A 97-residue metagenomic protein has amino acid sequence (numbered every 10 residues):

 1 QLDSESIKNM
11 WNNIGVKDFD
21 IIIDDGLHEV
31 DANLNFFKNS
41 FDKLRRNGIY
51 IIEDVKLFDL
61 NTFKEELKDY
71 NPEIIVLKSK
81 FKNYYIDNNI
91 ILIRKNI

Functional and structural regions predicted by a protein language model:
Q1-D3, L27-H28, K56-L57: Short, glycine/acidic-enriched loop or turn micro-motifs at the edges of active sites
Q1-I14: S-adenosyl-L-methionine
I14-G15, L44: A generic alpha-to-beta junction signature in SAM-dependent methyltransferases
K17-D24: Short SAM/SAH-binding signature in class I
D24-D25, E53: Walker B catalytic carboxylates
V30-I97: C-terminal substrate-binding/active-site "lid" region of AdoMet-derived donor-dependent transferases
